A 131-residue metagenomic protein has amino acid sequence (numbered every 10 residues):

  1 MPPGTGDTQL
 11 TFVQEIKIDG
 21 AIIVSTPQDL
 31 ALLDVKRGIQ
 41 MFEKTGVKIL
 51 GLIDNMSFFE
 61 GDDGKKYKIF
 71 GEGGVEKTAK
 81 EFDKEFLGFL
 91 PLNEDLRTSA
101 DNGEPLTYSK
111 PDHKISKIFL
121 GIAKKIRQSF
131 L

Functional and structural regions predicted by a protein language model:
M1-T98: Conserved catalytic-core segment of NTP-binding enzymes
D34, K114, I118: Charged catalytic carboxylate motif
V47, P111-D112, F130-L131: Short, intrinsically disordered/low-complexity patches at protein termini and at juxtamembrane boundaries
F86-G88, Y108, K117: Short boundary/hinge segments that flank catalytic cores
N102-I115: C-terminal boundary of histidine-terminating zinc-finger modules
A123-L131: Short, hydrophobic alpha-helical segments
